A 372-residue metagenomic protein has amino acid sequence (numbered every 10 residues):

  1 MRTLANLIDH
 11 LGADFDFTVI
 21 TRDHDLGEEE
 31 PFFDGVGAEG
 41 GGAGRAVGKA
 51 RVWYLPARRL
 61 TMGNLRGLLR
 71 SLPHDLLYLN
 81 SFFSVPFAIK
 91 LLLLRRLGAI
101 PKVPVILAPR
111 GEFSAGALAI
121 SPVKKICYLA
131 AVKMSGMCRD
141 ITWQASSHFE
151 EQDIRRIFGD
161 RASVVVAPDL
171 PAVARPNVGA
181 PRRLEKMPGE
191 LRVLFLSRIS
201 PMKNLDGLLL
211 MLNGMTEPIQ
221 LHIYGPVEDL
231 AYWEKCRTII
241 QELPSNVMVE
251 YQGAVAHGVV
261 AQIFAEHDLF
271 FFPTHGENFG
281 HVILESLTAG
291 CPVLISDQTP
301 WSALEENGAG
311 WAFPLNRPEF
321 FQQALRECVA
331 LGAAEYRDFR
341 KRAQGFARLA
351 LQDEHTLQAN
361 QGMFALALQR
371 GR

Functional and structural regions predicted by a protein language model:
M1-V36, R372: N-terminal subdomain of nucleotide-sugar transferases
R2, L191, F195-G214, A231-E234: A conserved mid-protein helix/loop that constitutes part of the nucleotide-sugar donor-binding site
N6, K125-W143: Membrane-proximal helix-turn-helix segments that form the acceptor-binding/catalytic region of lipid-linked
T21-L26, L196, Q220-R237, G253: Glycosyltransferase donor-sugar binding loop
R51, W233-V255: Nucleotide-activated donor-binding/catalytic signature segment of Leloir-type glycosyltransferases, i.e., the conserved
H275: Aromatic "clamp/platform" in nucleotide-sugar-dependent glycosyltransferases that forms part of the donor/acceptor
P292-S296: Short hydrophobic beta-strand element within catalytic cores of glycosyltransferases and related nucleotide-activated
W311-E319, E327-A333: Conserved acidic donor-binding segment of nucleotide-sugar-dependent glycosyltransferases
